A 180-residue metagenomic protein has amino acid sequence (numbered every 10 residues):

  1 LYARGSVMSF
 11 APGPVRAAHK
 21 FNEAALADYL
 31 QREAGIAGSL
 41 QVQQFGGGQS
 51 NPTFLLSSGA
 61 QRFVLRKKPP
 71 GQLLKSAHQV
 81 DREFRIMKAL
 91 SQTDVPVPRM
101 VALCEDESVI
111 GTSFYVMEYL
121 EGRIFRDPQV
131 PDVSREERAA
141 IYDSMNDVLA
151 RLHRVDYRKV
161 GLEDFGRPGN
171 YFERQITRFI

Functional and structural regions predicted by a protein language model:
L1-V7: Short, Lys/Arg-enriched N-terminal segments with co-localized hydrophobic residues within the first ~10-30 amino acids
M8-L40: Juxta-kinase regulatory segment immediately upstream of eukaryotic protein kinase catalytic domains
S39-I180: ATP-binding pocket architecture of kinase catalytic cores
